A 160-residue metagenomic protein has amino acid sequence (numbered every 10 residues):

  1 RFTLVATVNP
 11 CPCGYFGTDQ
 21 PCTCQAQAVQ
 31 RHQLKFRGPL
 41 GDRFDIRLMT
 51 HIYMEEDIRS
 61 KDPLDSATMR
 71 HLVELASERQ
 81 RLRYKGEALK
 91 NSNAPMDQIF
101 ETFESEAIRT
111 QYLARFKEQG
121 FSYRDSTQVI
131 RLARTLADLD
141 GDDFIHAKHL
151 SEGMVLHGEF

Functional and structural regions predicted by a protein language model:
R1-F160: Basic, amphipathic alpha-helical bundle interface domains used for macromolecular binding and assembly
